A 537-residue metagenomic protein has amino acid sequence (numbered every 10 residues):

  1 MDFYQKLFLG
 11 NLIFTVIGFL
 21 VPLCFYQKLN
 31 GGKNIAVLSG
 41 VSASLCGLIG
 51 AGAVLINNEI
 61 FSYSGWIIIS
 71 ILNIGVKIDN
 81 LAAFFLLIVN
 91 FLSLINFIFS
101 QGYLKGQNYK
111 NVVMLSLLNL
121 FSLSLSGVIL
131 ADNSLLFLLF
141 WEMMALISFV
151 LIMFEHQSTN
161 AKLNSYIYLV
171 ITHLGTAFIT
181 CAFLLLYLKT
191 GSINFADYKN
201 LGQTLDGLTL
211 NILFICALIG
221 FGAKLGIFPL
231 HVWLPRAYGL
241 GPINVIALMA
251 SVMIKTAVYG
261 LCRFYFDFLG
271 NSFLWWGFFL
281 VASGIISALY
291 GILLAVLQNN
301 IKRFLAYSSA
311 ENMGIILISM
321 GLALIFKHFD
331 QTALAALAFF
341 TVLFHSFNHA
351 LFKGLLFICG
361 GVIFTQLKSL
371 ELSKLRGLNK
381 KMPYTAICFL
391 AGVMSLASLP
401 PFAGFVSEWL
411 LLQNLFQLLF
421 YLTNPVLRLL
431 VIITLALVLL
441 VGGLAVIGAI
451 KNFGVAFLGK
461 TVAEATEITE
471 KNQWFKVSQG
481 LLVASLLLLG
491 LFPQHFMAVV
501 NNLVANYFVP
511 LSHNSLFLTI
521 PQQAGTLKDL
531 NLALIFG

Functional and structural regions predicted by a protein language model:
M1-L9, G18-S116, S192-Q203, N502 (+1 more regions): Transmembrane helix-loop-helix hairpins at membrane boundaries of multipass inner-membrane proteins
D2-G10, I74-I88, G127-L139, W275-W276 (+4 more regions): Membrane-entry segments of alpha-helical transmembrane domains in multi-pass membrane proteins
L38-G52, H173-F183, F389-P401, S478-V500: Hydrophobic alpha-helical membrane-insertion segments
F61-S70, A196-L201, L410-P425, F496-L527: Membrane-interfacial helical/loop segments at transmembrane boundaries in membrane proteins
V76-N90, G207-G222, P425-G442, L518-G537: Hydrophobic alpha-helical transmembrane segments
I95-V112, L118-F137, I147-E470: Hydrophobic transmembrane alpha-helices and their helix-loop junctions in integral membrane proteins
E142: Short phosphate-coordinating micro-motif centered on Lys-Gly-acidic
G377-I387, V441-G537: Cytoplasmic/organellar membrane-interface segments at the starts of transmembrane helices in multi-pass inner-membrane
